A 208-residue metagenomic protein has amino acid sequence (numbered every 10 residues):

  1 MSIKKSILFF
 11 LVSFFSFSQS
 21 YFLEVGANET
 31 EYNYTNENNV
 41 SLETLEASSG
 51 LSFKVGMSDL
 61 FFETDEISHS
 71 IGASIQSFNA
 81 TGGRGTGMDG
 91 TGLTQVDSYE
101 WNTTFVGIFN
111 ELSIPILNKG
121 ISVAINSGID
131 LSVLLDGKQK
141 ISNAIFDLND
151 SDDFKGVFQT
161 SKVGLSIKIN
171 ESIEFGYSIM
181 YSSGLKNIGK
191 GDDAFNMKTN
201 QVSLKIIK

Functional and structural regions predicted by a protein language model:
Q19-F62, T199-Q201, K205-K208: Short glycine/proline- and aromatic-enriched beta-strand/turn motifs that initiate or cap beta-hairpins
Y21, E63-H69, N118-V123, E171-F175: Repeated loop/turn-to-beta-strand initiation elements of outer-membrane beta-barrel proteins
A27-N33, D59, I75-T81, I114 (+3 more regions): Transmembrane beta-strands of outer-membrane beta-barrel pores
Y32-N36, F78, D150-K208: Predominantly the C-terminal beta-signal and adjacent terminal strand-loop region of outer-membrane beta-barrel
N33-S41, T81-G92, L135-I145, N187-D193: Outer-membrane beta-barrel translocator domains and adjoining extracellular loop/strand segments of Gram-negative
S41-S49, Q95-T104, D147-V157, G191-K198: Replace "Gram-negative outer membrane beta-barrel proteins" with "bacterial and organellar outer membrane beta-barrel
S49-G56, T104-N110, V123, L131 (+2 more regions): Hydrophobic, lipid-facing positions within transmembrane beta-strands of outer-membrane proteins
G56-E63, S113-L117, S166-N170, K205-I207: Structural signature of outer-membrane beta-barrel channels/translocons
